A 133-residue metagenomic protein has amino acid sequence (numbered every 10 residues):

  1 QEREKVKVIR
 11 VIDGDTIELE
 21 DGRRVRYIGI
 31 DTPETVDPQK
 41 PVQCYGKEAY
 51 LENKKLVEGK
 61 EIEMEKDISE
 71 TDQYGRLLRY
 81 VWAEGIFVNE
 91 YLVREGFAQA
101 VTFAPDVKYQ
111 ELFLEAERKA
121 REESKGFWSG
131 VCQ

Functional and structural regions predicted by a protein language model:
Q1-Q133: Small beta-barrel nucleic-acid-binding modules, primarily SNase/OB-fold domains and secondarily Tudor-like barrels
